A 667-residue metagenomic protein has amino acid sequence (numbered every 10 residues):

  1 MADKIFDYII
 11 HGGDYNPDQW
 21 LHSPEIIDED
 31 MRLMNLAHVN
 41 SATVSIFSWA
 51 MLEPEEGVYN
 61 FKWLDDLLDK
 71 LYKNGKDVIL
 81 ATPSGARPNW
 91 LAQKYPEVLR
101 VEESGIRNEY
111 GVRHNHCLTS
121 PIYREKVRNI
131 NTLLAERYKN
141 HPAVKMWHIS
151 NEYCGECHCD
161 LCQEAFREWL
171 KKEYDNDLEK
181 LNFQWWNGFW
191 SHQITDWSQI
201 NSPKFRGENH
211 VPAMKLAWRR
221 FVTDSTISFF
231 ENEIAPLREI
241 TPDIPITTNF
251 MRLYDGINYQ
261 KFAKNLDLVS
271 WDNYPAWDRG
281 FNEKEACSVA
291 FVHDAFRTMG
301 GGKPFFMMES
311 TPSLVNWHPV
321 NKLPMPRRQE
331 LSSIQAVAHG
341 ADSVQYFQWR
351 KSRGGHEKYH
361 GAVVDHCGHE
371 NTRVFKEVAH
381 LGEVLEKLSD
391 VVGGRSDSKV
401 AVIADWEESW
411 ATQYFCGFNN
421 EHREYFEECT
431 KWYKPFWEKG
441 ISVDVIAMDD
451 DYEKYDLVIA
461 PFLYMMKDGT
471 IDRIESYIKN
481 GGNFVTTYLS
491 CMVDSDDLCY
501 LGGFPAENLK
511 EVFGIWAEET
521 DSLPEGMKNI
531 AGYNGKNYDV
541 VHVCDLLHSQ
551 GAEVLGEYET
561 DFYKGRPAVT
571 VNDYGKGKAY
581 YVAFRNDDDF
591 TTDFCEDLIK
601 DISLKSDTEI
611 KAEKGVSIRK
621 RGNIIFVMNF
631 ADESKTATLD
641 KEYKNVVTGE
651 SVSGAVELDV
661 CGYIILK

Functional and structural regions predicted by a protein language model:
A2-I26, M31-L33, A37-S41: An acidic-aromatic substrate-binding cleft motif
D7-H11, H38-N40, Y72-V78, N140-K145 (+6 more regions): Short, well-ordered coil/turn segments that N-cap beta-strands
H11-H22, F47-K62, E109-R128, S150-C157 (+6 more regions): The substrate-binding groove and active-site-proximal loops of carbohydrate-active enzymes, especially glycoside
G13, M34, A42, L71 (+8 more regions): Conserved, mostly hydrophobic/aromatic
W20-N35, N129-L133, M251-K261, M325-S333: Short, acidic/polar
D28-A37, T43-N108, A135, E233-I240 (+1 more regions): Aromatic-lined substrate-binding rim segments of carbohydrate-active enzymes
A92, S104-F291, A295: Polysaccharide-binding and catalytic clefts of secreted carbohydrate-active enzymes
Q193, W197-I200, R252, A263 (+1 more regions): Carbohydrate-binding surfaces of carbohydrate-active enzymes
